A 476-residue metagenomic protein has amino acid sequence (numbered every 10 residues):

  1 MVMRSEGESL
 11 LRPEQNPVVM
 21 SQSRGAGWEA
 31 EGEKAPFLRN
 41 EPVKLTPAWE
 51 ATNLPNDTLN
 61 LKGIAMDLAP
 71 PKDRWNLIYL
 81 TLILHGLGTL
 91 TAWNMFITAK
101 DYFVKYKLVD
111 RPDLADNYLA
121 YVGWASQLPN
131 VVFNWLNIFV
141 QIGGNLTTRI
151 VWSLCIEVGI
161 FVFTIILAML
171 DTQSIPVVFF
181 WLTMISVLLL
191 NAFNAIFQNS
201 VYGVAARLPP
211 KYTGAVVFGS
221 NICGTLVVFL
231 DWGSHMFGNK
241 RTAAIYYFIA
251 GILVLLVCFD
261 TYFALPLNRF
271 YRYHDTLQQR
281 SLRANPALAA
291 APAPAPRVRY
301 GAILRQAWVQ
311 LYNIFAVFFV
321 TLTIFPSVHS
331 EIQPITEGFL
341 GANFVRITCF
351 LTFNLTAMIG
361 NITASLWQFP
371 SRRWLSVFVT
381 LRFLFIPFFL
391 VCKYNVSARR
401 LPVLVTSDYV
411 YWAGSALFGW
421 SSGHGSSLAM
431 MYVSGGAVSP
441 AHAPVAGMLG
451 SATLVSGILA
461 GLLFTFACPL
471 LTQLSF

Functional and structural regions predicted by a protein language model:
M3-P70, H274-A302: Non-transmembrane, juxtamembrane loop and terminal tail segments of multi-pass eukaryotic membrane proteins
D101, D110, F163, L167-S186 (+3 more regions): Membrane-interfacial loop- and helix-cap regions that link adjacent transmembrane helices in polytopic membrane proteins
D116, W181, N199, A206-S220 (+3 more regions): Loop-to-transmembrane helix entry/capping segments in MFS-fold secondary transporters and related SLC/MFSD carriers
Y121-I142, G159, L351-I362, V455-A460: Central cavity-lining transmembrane alpha-helices of secondary-active solute carriers, predominantly the Major
R149, A243-A250, A446: Alpha-helical transmembrane segments of multi-pass secondary-active solute transporters
N221-F237, S456-L470: A gly/Pro-rich, aromatic-decorated transmembrane alpha-helix motif that marks the paired, flexible gating helices
I245-F263: Symmetry-related core transmembrane helices of the 12-TM Major Facilitator Superfamily/SLC fold
S407, Y411-W420, M430, G436-L471: A late C-terminal transmembrane helix in Major Facilitator Superfamily
